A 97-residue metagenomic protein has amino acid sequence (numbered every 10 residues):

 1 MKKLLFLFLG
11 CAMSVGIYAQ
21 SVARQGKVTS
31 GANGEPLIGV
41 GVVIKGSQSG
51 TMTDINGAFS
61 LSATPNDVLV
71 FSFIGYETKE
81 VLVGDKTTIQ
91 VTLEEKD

Functional and structural regions predicted by a protein language model:
L4-M13: Sec-dependent N-terminal signal peptides
L7, Y18-D97: Periplasm-facing N-terminal accessory domains of Gram-negative outer-membrane beta-barrel systems
